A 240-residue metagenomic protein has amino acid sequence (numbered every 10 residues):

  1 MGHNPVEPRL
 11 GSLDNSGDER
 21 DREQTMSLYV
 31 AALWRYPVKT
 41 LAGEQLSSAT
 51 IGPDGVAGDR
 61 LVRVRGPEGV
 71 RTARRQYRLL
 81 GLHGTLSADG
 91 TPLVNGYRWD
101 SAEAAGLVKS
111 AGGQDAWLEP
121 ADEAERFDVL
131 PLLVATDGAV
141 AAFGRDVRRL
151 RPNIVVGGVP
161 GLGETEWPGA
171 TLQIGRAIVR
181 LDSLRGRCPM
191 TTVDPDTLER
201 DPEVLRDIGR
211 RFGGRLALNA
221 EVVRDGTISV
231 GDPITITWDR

Functional and structural regions predicted by a protein language model:
H3, L10, D14-R240: Metal-cofactor-dependent catalytic cores
